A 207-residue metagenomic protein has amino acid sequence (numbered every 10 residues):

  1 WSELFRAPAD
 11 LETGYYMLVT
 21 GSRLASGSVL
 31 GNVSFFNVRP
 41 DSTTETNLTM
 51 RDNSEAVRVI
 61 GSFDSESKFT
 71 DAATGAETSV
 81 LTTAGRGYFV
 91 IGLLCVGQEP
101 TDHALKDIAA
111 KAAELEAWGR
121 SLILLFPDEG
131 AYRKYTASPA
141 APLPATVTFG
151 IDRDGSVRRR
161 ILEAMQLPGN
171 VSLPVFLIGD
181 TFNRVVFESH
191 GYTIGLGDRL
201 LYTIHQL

Functional and structural regions predicted by a protein language model:
W1-A7: Short, acidic Ser/Thr/Gly-rich low-complexity loop/linker segments typical of extracellular and cell-surface proteins
A7-A25: A short, solvent-exposed beta-strand micro-motif common in secreted/extracellular proteins
S22-R51: Structured interaction patches on ligand/partner-binding surfaces of diverse proteins
T49-V57, V171-L207: Thiol-/selenol-based redox modules, centered on thioredoxin-like and closely related oxidoreductase domains
S65-F89, D107-A110: A short beta-strand-turn-helix
G87-F89, L94-Q98: Short pre-active-site segment immediately N-terminal to redox-active cysteine/selenocysteine motifs in thiol-based
G97-A145, S156-R160: Structural microenvironment flanking redox-active thiols in thiol-disulfide oxidoreductases
P144-T148, L162-L177: Structural micro-motif
